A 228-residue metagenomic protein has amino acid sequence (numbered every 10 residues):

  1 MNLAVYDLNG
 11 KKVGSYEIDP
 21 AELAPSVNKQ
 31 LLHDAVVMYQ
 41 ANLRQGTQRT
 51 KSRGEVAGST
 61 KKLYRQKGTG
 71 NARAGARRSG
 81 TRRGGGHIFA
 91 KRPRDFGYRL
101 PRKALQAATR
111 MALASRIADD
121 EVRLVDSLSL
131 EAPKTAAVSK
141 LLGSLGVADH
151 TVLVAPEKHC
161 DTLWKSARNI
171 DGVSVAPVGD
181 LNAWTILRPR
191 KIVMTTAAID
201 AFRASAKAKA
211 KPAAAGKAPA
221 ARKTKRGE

Functional and structural regions predicted by a protein language model:
M1-Q45, A90-E228: Extended polybasic, low-complexity segments that bind anionic RNA or targeting/receptor surfaces
T50-A90: Glycine/serine-rich anion-binding loops at beta->alpha junctions that coordinate negatively charged ligand groups
